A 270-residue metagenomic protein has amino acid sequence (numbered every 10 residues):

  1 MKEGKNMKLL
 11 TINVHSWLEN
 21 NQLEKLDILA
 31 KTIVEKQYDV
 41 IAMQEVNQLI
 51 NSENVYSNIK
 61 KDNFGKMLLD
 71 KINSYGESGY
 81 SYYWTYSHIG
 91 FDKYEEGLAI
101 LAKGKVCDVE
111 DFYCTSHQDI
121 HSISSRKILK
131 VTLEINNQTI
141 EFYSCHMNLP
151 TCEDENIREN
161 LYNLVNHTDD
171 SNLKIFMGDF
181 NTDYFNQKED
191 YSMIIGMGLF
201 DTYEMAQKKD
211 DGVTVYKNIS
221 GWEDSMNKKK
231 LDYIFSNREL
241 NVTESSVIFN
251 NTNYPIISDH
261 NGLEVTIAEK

Functional and structural regions predicted by a protein language model:
K2-V40, S81-K270: Active-site regions of metal-assisted phosphoester/phosphodiester hydrolases, unifying DNase/endonuclease modules
Q22, V46-I72, G90-E95, F185-I194: Metal-dependent catalytic neighborhoods of phosphoester/phosphodiester hydrolases
I33, E45-V46: N-terminal carbohydrate-binding/catalytic regions of secreted carbohydrate-active enzymes
L68-Y82: Charged, glycine-enriched surface loops/patches that mediate electrostatic binding to polyanionic ligands
